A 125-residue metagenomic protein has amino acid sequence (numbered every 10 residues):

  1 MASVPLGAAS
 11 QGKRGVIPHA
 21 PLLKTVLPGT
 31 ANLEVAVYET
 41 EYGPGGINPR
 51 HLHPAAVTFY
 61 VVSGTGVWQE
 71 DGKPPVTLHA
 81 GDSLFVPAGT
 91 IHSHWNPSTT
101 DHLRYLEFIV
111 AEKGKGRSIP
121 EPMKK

Functional and structural regions predicted by a protein language model:
M1-A36, Q69, H79, F85 (+1 more regions): A short, N-terminal "cap"/entry segment at the start of jelly-roll beta-barrel domains of the cupin/DSBH fold
L23-V26, N48, V76, L84 (+2 more regions): Extracytoplasmic/cell-surface-exposed regions of Actinobacterial cell-envelope-associated and secreted proteins
N32-V37, A56, T100-L103: Extracytoplasmic
V35-E41, T58, S83-F85, E107-F108: Conserved hydrophobic/aromatic beta-strand scaffold that supports enzyme active sites
A36-H53, P74-P75, P87-I91: Conserved short histidine dyad/triad with adjacent acidic residue
E39, G46, V62-T65, E70 (+1 more regions): Sec/Tat-exported extracytoplasmic proteins
P54-G72, D82: Glycine- and acidic-residue-biased ligand/ion/polar-headgroup-sensing regions
V67, P75, T90-G116: Ligand-binding loop in jelly-roll beta-barrel domains
